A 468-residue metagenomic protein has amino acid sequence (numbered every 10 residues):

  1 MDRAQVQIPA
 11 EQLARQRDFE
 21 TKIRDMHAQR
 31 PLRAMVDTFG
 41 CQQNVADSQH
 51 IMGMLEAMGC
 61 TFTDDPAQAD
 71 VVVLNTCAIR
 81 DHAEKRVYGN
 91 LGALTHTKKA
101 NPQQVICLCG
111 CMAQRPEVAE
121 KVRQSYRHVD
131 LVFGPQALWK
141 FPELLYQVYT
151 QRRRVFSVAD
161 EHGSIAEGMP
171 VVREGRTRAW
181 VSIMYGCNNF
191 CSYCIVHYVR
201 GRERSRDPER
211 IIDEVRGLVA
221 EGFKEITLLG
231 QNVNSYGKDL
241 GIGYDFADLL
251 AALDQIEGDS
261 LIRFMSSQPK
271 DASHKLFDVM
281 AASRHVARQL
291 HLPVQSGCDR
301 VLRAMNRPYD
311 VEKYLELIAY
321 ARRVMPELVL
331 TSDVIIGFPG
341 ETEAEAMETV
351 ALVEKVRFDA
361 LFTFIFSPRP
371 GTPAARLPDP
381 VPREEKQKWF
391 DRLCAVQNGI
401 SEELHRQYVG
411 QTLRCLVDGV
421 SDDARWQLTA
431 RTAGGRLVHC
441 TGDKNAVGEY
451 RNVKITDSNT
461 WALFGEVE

Functional and structural regions predicted by a protein language model:
M1-R3, F19, R376-E468: Terminal RNA-binding accessory module
M1-Y236, K275, L290, E312-R323 (+4 more regions): Proteins enriched for Cys/Gly/acidic motifs involved in redox and nucleic-acid/cofactor modification
D37, V196, L229-Q231, M265-S267 (+6 more regions): Generic beta-strand/beta-sheet core signal
A78-I79, R200-G201, L240-G243, R303-Y309 (+1 more regions): Short glycine-enriched, charge-decorated loop/helix-capping segments at active-site entrances that position
I106-L108, R115-E117, A220-E348, E354: Conserved SAM/AdoMet-binding glycine-rich loop
V171-R173, D278-A282, V294, H405-Q407 (+2 more regions): Replace "in large, NTP-powered and nucleic-acid-processing enzymes" with "in large, NTP-powered factors and other
E174-T177, C187-N189, V286, S296 (+5 more regions): Short flexible coil/turn linkers enriched for glycine and charged/polar residues that connect secondary-structure
C191, I211, L228, F264 (+7 more regions): Conserved, mostly hydrophobic/aromatic
